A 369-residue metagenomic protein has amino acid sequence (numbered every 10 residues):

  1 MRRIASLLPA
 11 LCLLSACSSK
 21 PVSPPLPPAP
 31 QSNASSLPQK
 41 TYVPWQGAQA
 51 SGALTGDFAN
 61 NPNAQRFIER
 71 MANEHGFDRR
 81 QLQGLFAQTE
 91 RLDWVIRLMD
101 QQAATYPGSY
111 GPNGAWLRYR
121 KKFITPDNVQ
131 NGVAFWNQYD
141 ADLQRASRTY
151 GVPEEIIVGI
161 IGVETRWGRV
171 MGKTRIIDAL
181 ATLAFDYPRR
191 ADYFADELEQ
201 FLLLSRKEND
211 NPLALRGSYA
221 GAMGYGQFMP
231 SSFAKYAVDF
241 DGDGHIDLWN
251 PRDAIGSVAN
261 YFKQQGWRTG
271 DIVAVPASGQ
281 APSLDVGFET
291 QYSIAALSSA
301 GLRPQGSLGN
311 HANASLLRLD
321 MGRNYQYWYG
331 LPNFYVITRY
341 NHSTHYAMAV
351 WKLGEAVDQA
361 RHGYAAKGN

Functional and structural regions predicted by a protein language model:
R2-A10: Sec-dependent signal peptide recognition, specifically the positively charged N-region followed immediately by
L13-A16: C-terminal motif of bacterial Sec signal peptides marking the signal peptidase cleavage site
S18-P21: Bacterial signal peptide processing site
L37-Q65, E69, R79-N137: N-terminal export signals and maturation junctions of secreted/periplasmic proteins
I68-R79, A87-W94, R148-G151, G162-R169 (+7 more regions): Sec-exported extracytoplasmic/periplasmic mature domains
G111-S257: Acidic/His-rich structured neighborhood in mature extracellular/periplasmic domains
E208-G322: Flexible, glycine-rich surface segments
A314, L319-N369: C-terminal functional modules
